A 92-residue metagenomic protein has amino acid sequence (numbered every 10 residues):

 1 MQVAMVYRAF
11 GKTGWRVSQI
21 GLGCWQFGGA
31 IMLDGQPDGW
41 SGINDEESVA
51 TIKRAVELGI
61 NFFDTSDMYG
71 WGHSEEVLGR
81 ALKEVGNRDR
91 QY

Functional and structural regions predicted by a protein language model:
M1-Y92: N-terminal binding-site loop/beta-alpha segment at the start of enzyme catalytic domains that lines or forms
